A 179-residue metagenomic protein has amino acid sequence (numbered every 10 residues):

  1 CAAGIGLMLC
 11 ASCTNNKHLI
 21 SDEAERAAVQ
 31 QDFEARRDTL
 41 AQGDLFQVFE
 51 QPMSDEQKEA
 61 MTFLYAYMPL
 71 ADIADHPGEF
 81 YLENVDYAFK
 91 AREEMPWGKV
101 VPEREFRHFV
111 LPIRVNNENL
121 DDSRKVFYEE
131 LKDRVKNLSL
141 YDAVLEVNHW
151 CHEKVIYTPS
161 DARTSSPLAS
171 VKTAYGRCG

Functional and structural regions predicted by a protein language model:
C1-M8: Bacterial N-terminal signal peptides
M8-A11, G176: Secreted/extracellular small peptides and ectodomain modules produced from precursors
C13-L145: N-terminal accessory/pre-domain segments preceding catalytic cores
D133-G179: Active-site neighborhood of thiol-dependent amide/isopeptide-bond enzymes
